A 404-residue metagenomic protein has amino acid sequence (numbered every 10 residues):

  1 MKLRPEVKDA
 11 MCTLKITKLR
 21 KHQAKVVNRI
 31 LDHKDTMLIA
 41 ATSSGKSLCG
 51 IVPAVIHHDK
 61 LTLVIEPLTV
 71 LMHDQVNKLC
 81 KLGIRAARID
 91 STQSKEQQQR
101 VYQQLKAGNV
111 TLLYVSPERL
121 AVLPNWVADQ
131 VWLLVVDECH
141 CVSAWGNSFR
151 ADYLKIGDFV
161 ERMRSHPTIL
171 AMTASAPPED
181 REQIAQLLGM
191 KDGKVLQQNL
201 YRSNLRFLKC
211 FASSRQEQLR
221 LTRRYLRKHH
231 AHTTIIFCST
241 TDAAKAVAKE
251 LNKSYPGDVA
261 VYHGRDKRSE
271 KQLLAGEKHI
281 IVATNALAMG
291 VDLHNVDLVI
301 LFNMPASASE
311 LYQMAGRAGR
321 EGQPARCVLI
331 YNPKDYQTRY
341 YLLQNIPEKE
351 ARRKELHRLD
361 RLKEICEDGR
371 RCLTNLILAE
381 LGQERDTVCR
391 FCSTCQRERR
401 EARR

Functional and structural regions predicted by a protein language model:
M1-K2: A short, basic N-terminal segment
P5-A10, K18-L48, P53-D59, H73-P117 (+2 more regions): Helicase motor core with emphasis on the C-terminal RecA-like subdomain
I16-T17, D368: Short helix-capping/hinge SLiMs at alpha-helix to coil transitions
L63: ABC nucleotide-binding domain signature
V70: Conserved Rossmann-like nucleotide-cofactor binding loop
P347-R404: C-terminal accessory/connector segments of nucleic-acid motor ATPases
